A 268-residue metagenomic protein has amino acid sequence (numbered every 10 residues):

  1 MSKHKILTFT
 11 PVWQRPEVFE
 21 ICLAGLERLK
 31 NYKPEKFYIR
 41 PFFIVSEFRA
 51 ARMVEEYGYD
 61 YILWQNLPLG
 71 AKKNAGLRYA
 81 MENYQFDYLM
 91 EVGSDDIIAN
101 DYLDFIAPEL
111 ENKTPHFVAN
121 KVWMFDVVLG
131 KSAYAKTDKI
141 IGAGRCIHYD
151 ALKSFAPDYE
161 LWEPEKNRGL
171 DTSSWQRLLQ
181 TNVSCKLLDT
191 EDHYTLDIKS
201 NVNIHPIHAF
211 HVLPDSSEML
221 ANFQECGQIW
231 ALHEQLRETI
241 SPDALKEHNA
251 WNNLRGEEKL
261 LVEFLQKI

Functional and structural regions predicted by a protein language model:
R15-K30: Short, well-formed alpha-helical segments that are part of the catalytic scaffolds of diverse glycosyltransferases
L26-L63: Acidic donor-binding segment of Leloir-type glycosyltransferases
N66-A80: Glycine-rich, basic loop-to-helix element that forms the pyrophosphate-binding segment of sugar-nucleotide handling
F86-I97: Short beta-strand-to-loop acidic/aromatic patch adjacent to the donor-nucleotide binding site
D101-H116: Conserved donor-nucleotide/metal-binding helix-loop-beta segment in metal-dependent transferases, i.e., the alpha-helix
F117-K131: Short beta-strand-to-loop element that shapes/binds the nucleotide-sugar donor at the catalytic cleft/hinge
I140-P157: Conserved nucleotide-sugar donor-binding and metal-coordinating catalytic region shared by glycosyltransferases
P164-I268: C-terminal catalytic/acceptor-binding lobe
